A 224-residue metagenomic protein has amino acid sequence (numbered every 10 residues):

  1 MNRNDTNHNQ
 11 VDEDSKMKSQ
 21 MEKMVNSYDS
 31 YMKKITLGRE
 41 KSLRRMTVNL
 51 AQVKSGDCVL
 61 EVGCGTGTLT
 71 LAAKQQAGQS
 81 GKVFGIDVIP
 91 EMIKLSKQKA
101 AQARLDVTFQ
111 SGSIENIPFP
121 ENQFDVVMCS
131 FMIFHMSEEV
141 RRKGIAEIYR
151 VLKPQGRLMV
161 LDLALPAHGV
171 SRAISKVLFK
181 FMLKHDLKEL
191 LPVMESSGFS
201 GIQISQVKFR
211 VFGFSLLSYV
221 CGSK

Functional and structural regions predicted by a protein language model:
N2-A51, T68, A173-I174: Conserved class I S-adenosyl-L-methionine
N9-Q20, Y31-M32, M159-L216: C-terminal alpha-helical "lid/dimerization" subdomain adjacent to the S-adenosyl-L-methionine
D57, G81, G156: Glycine-centered, small-residue-biased loops immediately flanking beta-strands in adenine/cofactor-binding cores
L60-N116: Class I SAM-dependent methyltransferase SAM/SAH-binding core
G78, M136-S137, L152-P154: Helix-to-beta-strand junctions that scaffold the AdoMet/dcAdoMet cofactor pocket in Class I SAM-dependent enzymes
E115-V126: A short acidic, Gly/Pro-enriched loop at the edge of an enzyme's catalytic core that lines a small-molecule cofactor
V126-E139: A short SAM/SAH-binding and catalytic strip from SAM-dependent methyltransferases
R142-P154: A short glycine-rich, Lys/Arg-flanked "PGG" loop and its adjoining helix->strand segment in the class I
